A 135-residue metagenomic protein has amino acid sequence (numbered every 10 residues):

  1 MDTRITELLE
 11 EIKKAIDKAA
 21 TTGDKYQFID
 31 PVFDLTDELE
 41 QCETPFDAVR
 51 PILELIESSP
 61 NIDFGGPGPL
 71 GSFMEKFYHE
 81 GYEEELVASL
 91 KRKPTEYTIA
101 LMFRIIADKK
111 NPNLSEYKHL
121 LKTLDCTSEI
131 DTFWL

Functional and structural regions predicted by a protein language model:
M1-P51: N-terminal alpha-helical scaffold/docking segments in eukaryotic complex subunits
D2-I12, T44-I56, H79-S89, N111-T123: Amphipathic alpha-helical scaffolding segments comprising HEAT/armadillo-like alpha-solenoid repeats
T3, G68, K91-T95: Secondary-structure junction/capping motif
D17-G23, E54-N61, A88-E96, K122-E129: Solenoid-like repeat scaffolds
D30-E43, G65-F77, T98-N111, F133-L135: Structural detector for internal amphipathic alpha-helices that build alpha-solenoid repeat scaffolds
D34-L39, P51-P60, G68-M74, E84-L90: Short secondary-structure capping micro-motifs at structural edges
